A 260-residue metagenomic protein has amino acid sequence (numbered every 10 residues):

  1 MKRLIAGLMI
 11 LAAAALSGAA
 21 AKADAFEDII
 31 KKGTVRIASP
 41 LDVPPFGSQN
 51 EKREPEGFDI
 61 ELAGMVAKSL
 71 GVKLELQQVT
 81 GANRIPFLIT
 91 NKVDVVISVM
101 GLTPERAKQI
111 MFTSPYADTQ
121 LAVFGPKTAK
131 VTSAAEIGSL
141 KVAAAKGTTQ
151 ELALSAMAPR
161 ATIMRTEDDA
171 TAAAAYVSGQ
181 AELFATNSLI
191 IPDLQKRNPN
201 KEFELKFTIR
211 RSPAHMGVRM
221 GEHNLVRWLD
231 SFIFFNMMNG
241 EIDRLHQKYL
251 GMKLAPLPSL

Functional and structural regions predicted by a protein language model:
A23-V99: Extracytoplasmic small-molecule ligand-binding "clamshell" domains of the periplasmic binding protein/Venus flytrap
A25, T149-T166, F203-L205, I233-L260: Ligand-binding clefts/hinges and TM-proximal coupling segments of bilobed small-molecule sensing domains
I60, E75-P86, T149, M164-A174 (+1 more regions): Short helix-initiation/N-cap motifs at beta->coil->alpha
I60-S69, E136-K141, K146-T149, P192 (+1 more regions): Extended ligand-binding regions for polar small-molecule ligands
M65-S69, Q77-Q78, A82-V95, Q109-M111 (+3 more regions): Short helices/loops that flank or line small-molecule/ion binding pockets
N83, V99-K108, A153-A156, V177 (+2 more regions): A ligand-binding cleft/hinge motif common to bilobed small-molecule-binding domains
Y116, G125-V142: Flexible hinge/capping segments at coil-to-helix
A117-G125, S188, P192-F234, M252-L260: Periplasmic-binding protein-like
